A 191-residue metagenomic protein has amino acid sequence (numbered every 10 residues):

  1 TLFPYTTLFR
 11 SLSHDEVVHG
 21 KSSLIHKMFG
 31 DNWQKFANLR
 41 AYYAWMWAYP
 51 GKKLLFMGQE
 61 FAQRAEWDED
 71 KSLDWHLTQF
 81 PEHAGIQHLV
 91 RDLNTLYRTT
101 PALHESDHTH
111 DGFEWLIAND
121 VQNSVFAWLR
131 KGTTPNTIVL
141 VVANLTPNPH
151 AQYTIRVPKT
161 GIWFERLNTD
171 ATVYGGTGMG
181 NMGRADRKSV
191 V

Functional and structural regions predicted by a protein language model:
T1-L8: Short, small-residue-biased leader/transition segments that mark boundaries at the very start of proteins
T6, D15, G20-L24, G30-L55 (+1 more regions): Carbohydrate-interacting/catalytic domains
S11: Active-site-flanking beta-strand signature of metal-NTP-handling nucleotidyl enzymes and homologous cyclase-like
